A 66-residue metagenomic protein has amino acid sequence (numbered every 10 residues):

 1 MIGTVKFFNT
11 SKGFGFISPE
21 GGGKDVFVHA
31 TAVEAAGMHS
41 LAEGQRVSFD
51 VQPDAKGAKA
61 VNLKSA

Functional and structural regions predicted by a protein language model:
I2, V47-D50, K64: Intrinsically disordered, low-complexity repeat tracts enriched in Gly/Pro/Ser/Thr and acidic residues, frequently
I2-T4, K59: Residues located in well-ordered beta-strands
T10-K12: Short, conserved beta-turn/loop elements at beta-strand boundaries and strand-helix junctions
V26-G37: Beta-strand/loop nucleic-acid-binding surfaces
A35-S48: Short nucleic-acid-contacting surface segments enriched for D/E, G, S/T with interspersed K/R
P53-A66: OB-fold/S1-family single-stranded nucleic acid-binding modules
